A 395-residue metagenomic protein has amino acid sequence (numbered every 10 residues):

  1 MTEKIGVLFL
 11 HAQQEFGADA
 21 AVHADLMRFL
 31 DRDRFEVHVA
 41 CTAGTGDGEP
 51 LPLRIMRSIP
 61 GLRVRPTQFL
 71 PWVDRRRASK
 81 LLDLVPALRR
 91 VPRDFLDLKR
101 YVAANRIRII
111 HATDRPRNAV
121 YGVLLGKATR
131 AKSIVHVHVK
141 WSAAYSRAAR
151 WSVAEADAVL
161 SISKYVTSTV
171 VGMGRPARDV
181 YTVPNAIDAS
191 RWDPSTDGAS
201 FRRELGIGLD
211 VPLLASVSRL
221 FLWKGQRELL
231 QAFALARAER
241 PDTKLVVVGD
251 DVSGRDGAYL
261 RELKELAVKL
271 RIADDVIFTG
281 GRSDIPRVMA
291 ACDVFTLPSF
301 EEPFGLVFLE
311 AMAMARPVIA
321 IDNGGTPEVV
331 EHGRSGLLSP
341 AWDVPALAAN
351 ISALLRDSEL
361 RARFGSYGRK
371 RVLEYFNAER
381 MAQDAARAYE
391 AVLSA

Functional and structural regions predicted by a protein language model:
L8-L10, G208-K224, L230-F233, V246: Conserved donor-binding/catalytic core segment of Leloir-type glycosyltransferases
S133-L160, K164: A conserved, positively charged/aromatic
Y165, A186: Carbohydrate-associated surface elements
D193-I207, R261-E265, D384: A short helix/loop element that forms part of the nucleotide-sugar donor recognition site in Leloir-type
G281, F300: Aromatic "clamp/platform" in nucleotide-sugar-dependent glycosyltransferases that forms part of the donor/acceptor
P317-A320, V330: Short hydrophobic beta-strand element within catalytic cores of glycosyltransferases and related nucleotide-activated
H332-G333, L337-V344, A353-E359: Conserved acidic donor-binding segment of nucleotide-sugar-dependent glycosyltransferases
A346, A353, L360-Y375, M381-R387: A short, well-ordered alpha-helix in the C-terminal region of glycosyltransferases
